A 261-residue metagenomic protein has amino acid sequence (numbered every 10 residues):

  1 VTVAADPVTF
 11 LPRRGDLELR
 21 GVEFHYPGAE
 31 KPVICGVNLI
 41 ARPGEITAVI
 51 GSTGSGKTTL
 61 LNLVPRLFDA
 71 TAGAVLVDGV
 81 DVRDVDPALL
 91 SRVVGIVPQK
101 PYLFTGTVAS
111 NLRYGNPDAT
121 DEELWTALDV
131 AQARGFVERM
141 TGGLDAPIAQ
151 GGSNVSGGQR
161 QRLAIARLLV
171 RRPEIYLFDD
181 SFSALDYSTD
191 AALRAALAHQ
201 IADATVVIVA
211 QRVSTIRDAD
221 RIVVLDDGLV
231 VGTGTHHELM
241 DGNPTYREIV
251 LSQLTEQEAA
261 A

Functional and structural regions predicted by a protein language model:
V1-A261: ABC-type nucleotide-binding domain
